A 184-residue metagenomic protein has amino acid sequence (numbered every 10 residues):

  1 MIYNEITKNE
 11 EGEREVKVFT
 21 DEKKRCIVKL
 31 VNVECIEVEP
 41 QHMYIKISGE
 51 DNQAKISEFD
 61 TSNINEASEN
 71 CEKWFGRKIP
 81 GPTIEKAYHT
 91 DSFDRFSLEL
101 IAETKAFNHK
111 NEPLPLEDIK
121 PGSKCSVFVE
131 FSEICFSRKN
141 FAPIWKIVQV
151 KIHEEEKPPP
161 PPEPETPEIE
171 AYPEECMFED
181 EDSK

Functional and structural regions predicted by a protein language model:
M1-S97: OB-fold ssDNA-binding interfaces and closely related basic DNA-contact patches used across DNA replication/repair
Y3, E13, L116, T166-I169 (+1 more regions): Intrinsically disordered, low-complexity regions
H89-I144, V148-E155: Extended serine/threonine-enriched, polar tracts that run as long, contiguous segments within proteins
P158-K184: Intrinsically disordered, low-complexity terminal/linker regions enriched in Pro/Ser/Gly and acidic residues
